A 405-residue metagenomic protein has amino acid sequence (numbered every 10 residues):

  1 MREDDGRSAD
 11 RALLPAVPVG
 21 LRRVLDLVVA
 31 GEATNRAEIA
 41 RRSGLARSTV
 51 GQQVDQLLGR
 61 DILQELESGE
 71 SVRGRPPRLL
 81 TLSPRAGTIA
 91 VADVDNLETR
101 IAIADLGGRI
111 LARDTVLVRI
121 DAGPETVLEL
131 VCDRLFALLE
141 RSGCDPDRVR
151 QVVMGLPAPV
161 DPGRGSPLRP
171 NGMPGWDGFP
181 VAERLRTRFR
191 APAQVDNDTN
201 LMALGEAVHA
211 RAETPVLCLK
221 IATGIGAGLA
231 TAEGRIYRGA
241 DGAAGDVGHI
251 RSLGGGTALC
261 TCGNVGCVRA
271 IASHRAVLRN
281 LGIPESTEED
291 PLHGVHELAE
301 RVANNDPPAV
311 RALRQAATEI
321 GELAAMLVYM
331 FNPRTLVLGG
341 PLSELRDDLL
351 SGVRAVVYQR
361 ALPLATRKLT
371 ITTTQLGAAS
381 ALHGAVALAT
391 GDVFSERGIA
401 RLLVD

Functional and structural regions predicted by a protein language model:
M1-S68, V72-L117, A122-D147, H209-A210 (+1 more regions): ATP-binding/phosphotransfer module of carbohydrate and carboxylate kinases, centering on a glycine-rich
A92, Q151-A276, E396-D405: Phosphate-binding/catalytic loop of phosphoryl-transfer enzymes
